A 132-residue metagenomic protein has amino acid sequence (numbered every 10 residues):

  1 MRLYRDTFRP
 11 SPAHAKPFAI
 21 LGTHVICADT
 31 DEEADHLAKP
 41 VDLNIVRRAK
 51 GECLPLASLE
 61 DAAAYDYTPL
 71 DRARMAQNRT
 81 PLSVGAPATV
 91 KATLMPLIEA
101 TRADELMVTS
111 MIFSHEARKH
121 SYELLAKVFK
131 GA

Functional and structural regions predicted by a protein language model:
M1-R102, K130-A132: An alpha-helical appendage that flanks or caps ligand/catalytic pockets
I98-A132: Generic C-terminus detector
